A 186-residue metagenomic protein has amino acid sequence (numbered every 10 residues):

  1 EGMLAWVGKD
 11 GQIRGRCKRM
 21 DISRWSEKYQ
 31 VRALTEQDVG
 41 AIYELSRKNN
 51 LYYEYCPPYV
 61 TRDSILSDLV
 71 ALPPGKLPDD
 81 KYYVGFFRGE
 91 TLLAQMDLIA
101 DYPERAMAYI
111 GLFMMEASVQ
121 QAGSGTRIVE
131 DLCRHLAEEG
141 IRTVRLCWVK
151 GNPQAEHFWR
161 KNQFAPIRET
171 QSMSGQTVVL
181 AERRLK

Functional and structural regions predicted by a protein language model:
E1-R19: N-terminal amphipathic/basic-hydrophobic helices that include classical n-h-c signal peptides and signal-anchor
G15-I22, S172-K186: Terminal substrate-recognition subdomain of acyl/acetyltransferases
R24-Y29, A33-V39, E44-Q120, V129-D131 (+4 more regions): Acetyl-CoA-dependent GNAT
G123: Glycine-rich phosphate-binding loop
T126, G151-R168: Conserved active-site alpha-helix within GNAT-family acetyltransferase domains
L146-E156, S172-T177: Conserved beta-strand-loop-alpha-helix junction that forms the acyl-donor binding cleft
